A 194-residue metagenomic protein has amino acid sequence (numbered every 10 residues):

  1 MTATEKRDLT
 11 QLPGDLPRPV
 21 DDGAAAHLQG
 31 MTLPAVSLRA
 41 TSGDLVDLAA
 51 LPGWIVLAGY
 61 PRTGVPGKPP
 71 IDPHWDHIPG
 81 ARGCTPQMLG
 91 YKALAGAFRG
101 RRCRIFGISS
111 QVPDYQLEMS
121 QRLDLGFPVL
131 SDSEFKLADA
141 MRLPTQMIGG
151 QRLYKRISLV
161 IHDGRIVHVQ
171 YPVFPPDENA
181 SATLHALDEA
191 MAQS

Functional and structural regions predicted by a protein language model:
M1-S194: Chalcogenol-based redox active-site neighborhoods
